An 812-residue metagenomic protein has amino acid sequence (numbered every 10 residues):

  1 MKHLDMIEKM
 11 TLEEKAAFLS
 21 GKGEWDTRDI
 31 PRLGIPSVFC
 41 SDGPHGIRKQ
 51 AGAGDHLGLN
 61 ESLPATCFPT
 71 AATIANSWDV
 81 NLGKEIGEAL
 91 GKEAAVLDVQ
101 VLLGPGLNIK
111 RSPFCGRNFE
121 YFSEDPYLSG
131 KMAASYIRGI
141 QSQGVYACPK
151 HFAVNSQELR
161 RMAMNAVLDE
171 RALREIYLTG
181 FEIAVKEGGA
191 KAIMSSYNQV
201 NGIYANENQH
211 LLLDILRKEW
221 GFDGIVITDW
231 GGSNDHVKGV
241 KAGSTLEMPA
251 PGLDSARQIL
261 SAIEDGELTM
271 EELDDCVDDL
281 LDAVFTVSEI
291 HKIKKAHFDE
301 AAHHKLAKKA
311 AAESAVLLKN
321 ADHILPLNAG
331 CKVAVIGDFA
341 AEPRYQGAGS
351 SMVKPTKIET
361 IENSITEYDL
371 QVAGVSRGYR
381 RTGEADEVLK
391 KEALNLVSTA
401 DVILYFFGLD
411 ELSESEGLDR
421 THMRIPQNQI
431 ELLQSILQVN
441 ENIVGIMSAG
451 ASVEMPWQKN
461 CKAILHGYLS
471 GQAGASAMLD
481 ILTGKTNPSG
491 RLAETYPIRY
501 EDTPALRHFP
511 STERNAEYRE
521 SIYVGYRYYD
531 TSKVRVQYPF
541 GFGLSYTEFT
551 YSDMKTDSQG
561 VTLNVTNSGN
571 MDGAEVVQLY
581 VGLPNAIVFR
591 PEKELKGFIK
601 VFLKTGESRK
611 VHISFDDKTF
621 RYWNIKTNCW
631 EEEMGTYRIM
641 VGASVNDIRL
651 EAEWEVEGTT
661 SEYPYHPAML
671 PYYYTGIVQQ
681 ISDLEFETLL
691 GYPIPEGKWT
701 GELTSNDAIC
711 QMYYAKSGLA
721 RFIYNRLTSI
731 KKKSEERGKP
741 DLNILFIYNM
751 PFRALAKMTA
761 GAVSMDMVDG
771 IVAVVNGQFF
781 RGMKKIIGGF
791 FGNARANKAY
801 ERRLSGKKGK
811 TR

Functional and structural regions predicted by a protein language model:
M1-R621, T636-V641, V645, K757-D766 (+1 more regions): Glycoside hydrolase catalytic-domain context in secreted enzymes
D617-P664: Terminal connector regions
V645-N646, A652-F722: Charged, amphipathic alpha-helical linkers/stalks
L689-R812: Long, low-hydrophobicity ectodomains and other hydrophilic envelope-associated domains
